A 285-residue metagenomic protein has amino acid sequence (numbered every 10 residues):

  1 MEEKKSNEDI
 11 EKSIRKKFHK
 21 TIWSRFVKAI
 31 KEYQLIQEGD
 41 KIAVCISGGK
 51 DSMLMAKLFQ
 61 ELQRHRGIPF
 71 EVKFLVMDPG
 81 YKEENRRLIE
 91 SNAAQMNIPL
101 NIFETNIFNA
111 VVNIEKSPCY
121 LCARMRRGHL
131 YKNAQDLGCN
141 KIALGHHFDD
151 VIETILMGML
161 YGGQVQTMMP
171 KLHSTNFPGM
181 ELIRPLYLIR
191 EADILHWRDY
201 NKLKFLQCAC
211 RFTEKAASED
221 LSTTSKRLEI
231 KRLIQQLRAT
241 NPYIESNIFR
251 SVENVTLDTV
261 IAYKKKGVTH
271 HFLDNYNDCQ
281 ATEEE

Functional and structural regions predicted by a protein language model:
E2-M157, Y161-V165, M169, H173 (+3 more regions): ATP-dependent adenylation/nucleotidyltransferase module used to activate substrates
I14, F18, C122, L186 (+2 more regions): Catalytic cores of large soluble enzymes that bind and process phosphate-bearing ligands
T21, M125, I189, S225 (+1 more regions): Conserved active-site and cofactor/substrate-binding residues in soluble primary-metabolism enzymes
E61-L62, V76-P79, M125, N176-F177 (+3 more regions): Short, intrinsically disordered/low-complexity patches at protein termini and at juxtamembrane boundaries
E71-V72, D149-L233: Catalytic subdomain that performs nucleotidyl-dependent activation
P79, T105-I107, Y187, C210 (+1 more regions): Residues that form or immediately flank small-molecule/cofactor binding pockets and catalytic motifs
M125-L137, K171-F177, K231-S251: Short, basic, helix/turn surface patches
L203-E285: The feature marks non-catalytic terminal segments
